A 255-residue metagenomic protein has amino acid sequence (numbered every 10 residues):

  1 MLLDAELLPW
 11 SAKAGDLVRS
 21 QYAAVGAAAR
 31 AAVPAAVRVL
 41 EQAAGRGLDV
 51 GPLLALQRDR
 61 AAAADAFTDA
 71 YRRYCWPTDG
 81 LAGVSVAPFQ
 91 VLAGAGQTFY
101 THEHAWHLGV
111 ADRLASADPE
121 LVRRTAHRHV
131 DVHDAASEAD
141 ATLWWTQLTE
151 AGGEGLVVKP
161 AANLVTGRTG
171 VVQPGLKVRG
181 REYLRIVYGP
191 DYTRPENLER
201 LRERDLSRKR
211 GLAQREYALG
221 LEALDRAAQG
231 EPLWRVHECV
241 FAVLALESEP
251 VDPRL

Functional and structural regions predicted by a protein language model:
M1-C75, G80: Long, basic N-terminal domains or extensions that often function in RNA/ssDNA interaction or organelle/cellular
L54-L255: Nucleic-acid 5′ end/cap handling module spanning
